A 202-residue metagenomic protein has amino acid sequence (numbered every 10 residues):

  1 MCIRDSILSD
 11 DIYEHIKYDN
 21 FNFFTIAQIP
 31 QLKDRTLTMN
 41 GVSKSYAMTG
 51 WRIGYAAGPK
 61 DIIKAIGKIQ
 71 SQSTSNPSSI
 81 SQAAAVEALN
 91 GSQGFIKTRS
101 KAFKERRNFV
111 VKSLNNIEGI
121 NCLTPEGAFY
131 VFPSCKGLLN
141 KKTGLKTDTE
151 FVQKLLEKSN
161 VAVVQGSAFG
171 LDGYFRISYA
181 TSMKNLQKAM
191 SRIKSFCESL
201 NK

Functional and structural regions predicted by a protein language model:
R4-K202: PLP-dependent class I/II
